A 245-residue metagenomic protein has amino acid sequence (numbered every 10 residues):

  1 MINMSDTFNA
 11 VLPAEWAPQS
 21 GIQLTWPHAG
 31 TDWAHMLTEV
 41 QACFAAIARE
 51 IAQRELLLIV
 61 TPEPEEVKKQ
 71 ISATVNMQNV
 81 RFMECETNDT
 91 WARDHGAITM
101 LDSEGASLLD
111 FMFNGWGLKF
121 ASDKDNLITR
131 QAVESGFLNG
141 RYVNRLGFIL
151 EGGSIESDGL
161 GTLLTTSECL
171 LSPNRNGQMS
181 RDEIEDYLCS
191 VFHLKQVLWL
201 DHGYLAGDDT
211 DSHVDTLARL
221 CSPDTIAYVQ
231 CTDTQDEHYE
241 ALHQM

Functional and structural regions predicted by a protein language model:
I2-M245: The feature marks the mature, well-folded catalytic cores of soluble enzymes
